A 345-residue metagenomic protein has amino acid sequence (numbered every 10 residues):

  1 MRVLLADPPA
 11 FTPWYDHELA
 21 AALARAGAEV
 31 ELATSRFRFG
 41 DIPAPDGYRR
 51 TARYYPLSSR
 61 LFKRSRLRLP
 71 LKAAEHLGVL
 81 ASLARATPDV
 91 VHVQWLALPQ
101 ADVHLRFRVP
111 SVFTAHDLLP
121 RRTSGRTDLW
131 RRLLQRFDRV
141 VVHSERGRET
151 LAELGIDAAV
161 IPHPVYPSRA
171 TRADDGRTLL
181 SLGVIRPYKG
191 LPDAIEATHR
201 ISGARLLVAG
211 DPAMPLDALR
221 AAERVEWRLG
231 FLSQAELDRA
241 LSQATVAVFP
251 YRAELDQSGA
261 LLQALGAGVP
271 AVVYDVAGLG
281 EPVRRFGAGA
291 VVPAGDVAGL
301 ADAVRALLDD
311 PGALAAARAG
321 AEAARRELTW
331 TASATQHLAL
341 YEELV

Functional and structural regions predicted by a protein language model:
A6-H17, A21-A73, S82, P99 (+2 more regions): N-terminal strand-loop element at the rim of the active site of nucleotide-sugar-dependent glycosyltransferases
S59-V90, L98-F107, G125-D128, R132 (+1 more regions): An amphipathic, basic-hydrophobic alpha-helix
P120, Q135-R169: Donor nucleotide-sugar binding/catalytic pocket of nucleotide-sugar-dependent glycosyltransferases
T171-K189, I195-G203, L207: Conserved donor-binding/catalytic core segment of Leloir-type glycosyltransferases
L216-R239: Nucleotide-activated donor-binding/catalytic signature segment of Leloir-type glycosyltransferases, i.e., the conserved
L241-D256, V269: Acidic donor-binding loop of glycosyltransferase active sites
R285-F286, A290-A298, A306-P311: Conserved acidic donor-binding segment of nucleotide-sugar-dependent glycosyltransferases
G312-E342: A charged, aromatic-enriched C-terminal amphipathic alpha-helix characteristic of glycosyltransferases across folds
